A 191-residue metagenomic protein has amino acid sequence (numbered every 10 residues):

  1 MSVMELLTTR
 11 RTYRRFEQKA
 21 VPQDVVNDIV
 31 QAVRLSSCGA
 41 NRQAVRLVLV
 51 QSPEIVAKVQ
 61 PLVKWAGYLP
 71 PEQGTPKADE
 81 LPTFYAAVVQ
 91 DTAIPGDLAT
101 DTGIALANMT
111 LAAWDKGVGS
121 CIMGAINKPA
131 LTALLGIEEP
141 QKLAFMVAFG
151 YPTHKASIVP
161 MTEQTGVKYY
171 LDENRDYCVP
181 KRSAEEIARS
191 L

Functional and structural regions predicted by a protein language model:
M1-L191: Acidic, surface-exposed loops and disordered segments
